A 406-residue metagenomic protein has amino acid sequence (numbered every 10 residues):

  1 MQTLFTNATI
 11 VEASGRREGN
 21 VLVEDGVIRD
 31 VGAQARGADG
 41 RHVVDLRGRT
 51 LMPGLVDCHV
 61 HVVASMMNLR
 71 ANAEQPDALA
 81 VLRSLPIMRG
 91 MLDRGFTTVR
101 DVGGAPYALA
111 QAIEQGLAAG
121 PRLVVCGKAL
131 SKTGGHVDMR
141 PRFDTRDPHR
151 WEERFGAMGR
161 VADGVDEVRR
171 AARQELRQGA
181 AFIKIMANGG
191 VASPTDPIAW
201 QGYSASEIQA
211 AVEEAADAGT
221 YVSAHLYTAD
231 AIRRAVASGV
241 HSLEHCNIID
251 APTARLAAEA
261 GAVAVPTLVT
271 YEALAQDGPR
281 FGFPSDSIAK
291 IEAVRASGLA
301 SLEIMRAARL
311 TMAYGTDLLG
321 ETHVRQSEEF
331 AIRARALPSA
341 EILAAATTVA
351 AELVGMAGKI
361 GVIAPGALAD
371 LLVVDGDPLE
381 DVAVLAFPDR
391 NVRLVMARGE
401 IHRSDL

Functional and structural regions predicted by a protein language model:
M1-T3, I10-M52: Histidine-rich, glycine-flanked metal-binding segment
A8, A346-T348, E352, P365-L406: C-terminal cap of metal-dependent C-N hydrolases
R49-Q115, T133-P141, S206, D230 (+1 more regions): Metal-associated gating/positioning segment near the N- to mid-region
M66-L69, V137, S193, I232-S238 (+3 more regions): Histidine/acidic-residue-rich catalytic or RNA/ligand-binding cores of hydrolases and nuclease-related proteins
L69-L82, H149-R170, Y221-S223: Active-site mouth loops of central-metabolism enzymes
R146-W151, V263, T267, Y271-K290: Active-site loop ensemble at the mouth of alpha/beta enzyme cores that anchors a bound cofactor
D166-A264, R280-F281, I291-M312, G358: Histidine/acidic residue-rich metal-binding segments in metalloenzymes
D217, D286, V294-P378: His/Asp/Glu-enriched, well-ordered alpha-helical/loop segment that forms or immediately abuts the divalent-metal
